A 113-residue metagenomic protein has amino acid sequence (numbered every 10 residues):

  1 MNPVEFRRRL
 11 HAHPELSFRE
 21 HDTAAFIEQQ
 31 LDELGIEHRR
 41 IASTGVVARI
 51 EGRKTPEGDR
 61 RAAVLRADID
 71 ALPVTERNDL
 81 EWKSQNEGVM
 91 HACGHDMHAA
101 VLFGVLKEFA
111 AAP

Functional and structural regions predicted by a protein language model:
M1-H91, A100-F103, K107-P113: Acidic/His- and Gly-rich active-site-bordering loop/insert found across diverse amide/peptide-bond hydrolases
